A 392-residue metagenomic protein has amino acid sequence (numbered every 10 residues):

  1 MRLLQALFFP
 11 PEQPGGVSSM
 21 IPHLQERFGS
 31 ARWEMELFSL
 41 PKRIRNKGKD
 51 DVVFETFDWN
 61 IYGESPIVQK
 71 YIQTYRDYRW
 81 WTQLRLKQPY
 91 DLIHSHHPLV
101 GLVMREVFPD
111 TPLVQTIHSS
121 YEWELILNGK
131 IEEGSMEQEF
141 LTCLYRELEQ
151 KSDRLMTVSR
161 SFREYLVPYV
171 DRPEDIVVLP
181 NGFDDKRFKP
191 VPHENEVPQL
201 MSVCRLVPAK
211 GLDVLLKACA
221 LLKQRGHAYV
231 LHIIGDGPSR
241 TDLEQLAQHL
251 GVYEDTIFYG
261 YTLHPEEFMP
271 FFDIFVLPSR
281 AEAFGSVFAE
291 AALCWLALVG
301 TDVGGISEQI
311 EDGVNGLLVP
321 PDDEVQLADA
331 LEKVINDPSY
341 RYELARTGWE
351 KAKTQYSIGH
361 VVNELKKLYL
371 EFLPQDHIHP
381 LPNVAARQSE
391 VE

Functional and structural regions predicted by a protein language model:
A6-P14, M20-I72: N-terminal strand-loop element at the rim of the active site of nucleotide-sugar-dependent glycosyltransferases
S95-V100, I117-H118: Short His-centered aromatic/hydrophobic patch
S135-L155: Membrane-proximal helix-turn-helix segments that form the acceptor-binding/catalytic region of lipid-linked
S161, G182: Carbohydrate-associated surface elements
E244-G260: Nucleotide-activated donor-binding/catalytic signature segment of Leloir-type glycosyltransferases, i.e., the conserved
Y261, R280: Aromatic "clamp/platform" in nucleotide-sugar-dependent glycosyltransferases that forms part of the donor/acceptor
A297-G300, I310: Short hydrophobic beta-strand element within catalytic cores of glycosyltransferases and related nucleotide-activated
D312-G313, L317-E324, K333-P338: Conserved acidic donor-binding segment of nucleotide-sugar-dependent glycosyltransferases
